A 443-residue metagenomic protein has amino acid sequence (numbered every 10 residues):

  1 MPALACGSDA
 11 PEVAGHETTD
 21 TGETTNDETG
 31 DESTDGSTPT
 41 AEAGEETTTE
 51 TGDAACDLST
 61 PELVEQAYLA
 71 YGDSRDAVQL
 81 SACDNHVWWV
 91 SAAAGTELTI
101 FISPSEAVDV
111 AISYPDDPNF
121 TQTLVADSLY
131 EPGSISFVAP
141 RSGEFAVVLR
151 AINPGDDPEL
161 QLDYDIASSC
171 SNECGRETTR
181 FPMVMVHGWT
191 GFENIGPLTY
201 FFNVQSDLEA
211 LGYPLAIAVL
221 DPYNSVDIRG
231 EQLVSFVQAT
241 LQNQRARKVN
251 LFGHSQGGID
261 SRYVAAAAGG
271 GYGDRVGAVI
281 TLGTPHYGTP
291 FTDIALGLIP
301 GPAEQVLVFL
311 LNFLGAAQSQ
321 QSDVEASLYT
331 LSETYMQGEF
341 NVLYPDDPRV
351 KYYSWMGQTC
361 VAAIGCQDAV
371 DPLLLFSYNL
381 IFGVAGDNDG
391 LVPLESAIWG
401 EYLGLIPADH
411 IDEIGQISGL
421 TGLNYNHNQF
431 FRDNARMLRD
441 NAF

Functional and structural regions predicted by a protein language model:
L4-D57: Ser/Thr-rich, Pro/Gly/Ala-heavy low-complexity intrinsically disordered linkers and tails of secreted extracellular
A5-G7, A55-S59, A82-D84, S169-G175 (+1 more regions): Sequence contexts marking disulfide-bonded cysteines in secreted/extracellular proteins
T19, D53-E97, V125-L129: Non-catalytic extracellular/lumenal accessory regions of secreted precursors
E42-G44, E50-E65, D165-T179: Low-complexity, Pro/Thr/Ser/Gly/Ala-rich linker/spacer regions in secreted, extracellular modular proteins
L80-N85, S91-A92, S103-D163: Noncatalytic accessory or regulatory domains flanking protease catalytic cores in secreted, cell-surface, and selected
P140-L149, D156-F252, Q256-P300, H410-T421 (+3 more regions): N-terminal non-catalytic accessory region
G270-F443: Helical cap/lid subdomain of alpha/beta-hydrolase-fold lipid enzymes that gates access to the catalytic pocket
